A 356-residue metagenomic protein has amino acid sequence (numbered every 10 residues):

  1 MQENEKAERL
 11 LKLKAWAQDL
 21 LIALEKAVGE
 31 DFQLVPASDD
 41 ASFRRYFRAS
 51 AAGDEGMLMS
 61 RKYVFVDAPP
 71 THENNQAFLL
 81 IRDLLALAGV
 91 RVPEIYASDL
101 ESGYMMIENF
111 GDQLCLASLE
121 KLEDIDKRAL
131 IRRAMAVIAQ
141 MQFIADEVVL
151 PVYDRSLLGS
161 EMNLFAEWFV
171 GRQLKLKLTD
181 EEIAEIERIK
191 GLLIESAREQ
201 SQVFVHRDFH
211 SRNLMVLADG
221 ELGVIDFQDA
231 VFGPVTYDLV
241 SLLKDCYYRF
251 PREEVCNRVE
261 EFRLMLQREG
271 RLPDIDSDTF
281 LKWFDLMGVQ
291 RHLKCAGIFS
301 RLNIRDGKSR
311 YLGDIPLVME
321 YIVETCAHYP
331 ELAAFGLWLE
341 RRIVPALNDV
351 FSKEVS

Functional and structural regions predicted by a protein language model:
M1-Y104, V203, L217-D219, L339-S356: Conserved NTP-binding catalytic cores of kinases and kinase-like/nucleotidyltransferase enzymes across multiple kinase
P36, F43-S50, M141, G191-L239 (+1 more regions): Active-site acidic catalytic loop and adjacent metal/ATP-binding pocket of ATP-dependent phosphoryl transfer enzymes
F47-L158, N163-L164, V170-K177, E182 (+1 more regions): ATP-binding pocket architecture of kinase catalytic cores
L130, E185, S201, H206 (+2 more regions): Secondary-structure capping and boundary motifs in well-ordered enzyme cores
L164-Q173, T236-P273, L286-D306, V318-C326: Active-site activation/catalytic loop segments of kinase-like enzymes and analogous catalytic loops in related
I186-K190, M319: Short amphipathic alpha-helical coiled-coil/interface segments
P273-K282: Histidine/acidic-rich helix-loop-helix segments that form or flank divalent-metal centers in metalloenzyme catalytic
G297-S356: ATP/Mg2+ or Mg2+-diphosphate-binding catalytic cores that bind nucleotide phosphates or diphosphates via glycine-rich
